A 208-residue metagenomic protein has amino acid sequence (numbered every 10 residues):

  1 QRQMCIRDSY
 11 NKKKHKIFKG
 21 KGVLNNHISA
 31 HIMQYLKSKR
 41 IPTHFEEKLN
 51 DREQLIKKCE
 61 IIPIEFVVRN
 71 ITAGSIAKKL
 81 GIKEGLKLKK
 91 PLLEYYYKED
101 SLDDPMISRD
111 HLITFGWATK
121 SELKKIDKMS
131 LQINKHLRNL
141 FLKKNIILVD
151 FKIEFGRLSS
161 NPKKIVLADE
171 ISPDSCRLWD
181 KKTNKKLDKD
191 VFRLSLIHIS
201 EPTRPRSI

Functional and structural regions predicted by a protein language model:
Q1-I6, H198-I208: Short, small-residue-biased leader/transition segments that mark boundaries at the very start of proteins
Q3, R7-Y97: Active-site loop/lid in soluble adenylation, ligation, and acyl-transfer enzymes
K13-L24, M106-M129: Short histidine-centered catalytic/ligand-binding loop motif
H44-R52, L142-R157: A short glycine-rich, hydrophobically flanked beta-strand micro-motif that places a catalytic Asp/Glu for divalent metal
V68, L148-D169: Conserved metal-phosphate-binding beta-hairpin within the catalytic cores of diverse ATP-dependent phosphoryl-transfer
L86, D169-L196, S200, R204: C-terminal helix-cap and adjacent tail motif
L86, P91-D103, N134-I147, S172-C176: Phosphate-binding core of ATP-grasp and ATP-grasp-like enzymes
W117-V149: A long amphipathic alpha-helix within ATP-dependent nucleotide-binding catalytic cores
